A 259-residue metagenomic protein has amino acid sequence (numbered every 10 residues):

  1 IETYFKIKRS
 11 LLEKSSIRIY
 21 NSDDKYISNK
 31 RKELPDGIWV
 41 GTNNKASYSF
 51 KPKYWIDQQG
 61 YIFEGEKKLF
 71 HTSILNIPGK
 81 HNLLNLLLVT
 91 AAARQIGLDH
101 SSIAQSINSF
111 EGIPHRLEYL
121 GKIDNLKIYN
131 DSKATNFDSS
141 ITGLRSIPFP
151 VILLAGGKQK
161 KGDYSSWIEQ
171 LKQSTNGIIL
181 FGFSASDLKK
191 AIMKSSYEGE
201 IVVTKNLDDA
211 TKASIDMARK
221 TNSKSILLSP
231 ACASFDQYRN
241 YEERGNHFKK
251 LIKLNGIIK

Functional and structural regions predicted by a protein language model:
I1-A46, F70-N76, S234-E242: Flexible active-site lid/hinge loop adjacent to a nucleotide/diphosphate and Mg2+-phosphate binding pocket
Y4, I19, N85, V89 (+5 more regions): Residue-level signal for inorganic ion chemistry
I19-D23, L154-A155, S174-F183: Short internal beta-strands
D24-K25, T135, G157-K160, S184 (+2 more regions): Short glycine-rich anion-binding loops that position phosphate/pyrophosphate groups of nucleotides and phosphorylated
S28-I74, I113-R116, L120, I147: Extended acidic/charged loop-beta regions that coordinate divalent cations and stabilize anionic phosphate/carboxylate
F70-T175: Nucleotide phosphate-binding/pyrophosphate-handling subdomain across enzymes that bind or process nucleotide phosphates
S165-S225: C-terminal helical cap/extension that packs against the catalytic core of soluble nucleotide-cofactor enzymes
A231-I258: Glycine/aspartate-rich loop-and-adjacent alpha/beta segment that forms the canonical ThDP
